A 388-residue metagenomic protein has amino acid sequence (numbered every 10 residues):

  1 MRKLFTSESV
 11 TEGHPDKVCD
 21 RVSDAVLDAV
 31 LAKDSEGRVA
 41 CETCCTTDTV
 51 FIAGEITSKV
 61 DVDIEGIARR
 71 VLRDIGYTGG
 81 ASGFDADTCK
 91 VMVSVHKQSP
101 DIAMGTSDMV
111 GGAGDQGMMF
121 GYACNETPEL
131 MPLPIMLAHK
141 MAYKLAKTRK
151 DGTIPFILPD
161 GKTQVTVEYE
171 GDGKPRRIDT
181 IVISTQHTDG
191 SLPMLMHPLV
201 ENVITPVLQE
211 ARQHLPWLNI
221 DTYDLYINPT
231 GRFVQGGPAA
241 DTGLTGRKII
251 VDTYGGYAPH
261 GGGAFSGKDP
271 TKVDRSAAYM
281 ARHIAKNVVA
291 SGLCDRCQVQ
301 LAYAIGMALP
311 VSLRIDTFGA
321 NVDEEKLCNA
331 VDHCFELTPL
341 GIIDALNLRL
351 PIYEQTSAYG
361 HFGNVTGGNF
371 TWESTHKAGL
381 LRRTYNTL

Functional and structural regions predicted by a protein language model:
M1-A40: N-terminal, positively charged regions that mediate nucleic acid binding
L4-T11, T49-T57, M119, A123-N125 (+4 more regions): Short glycine-rich or small-residue beta-strand-to-loop segments that form or flank ligand, phosphate, metal/Fe-S
T6, D48, G66, R73-Q235 (+2 more regions): Glycine-rich, mobile lid/loop segments that gate access to catalytic sites or pores
E8-V10, H14-C19, G112-T127, V234-A258 (+2 more regions): Conserved phosphate/anionic-ligand binding catalytic regions in large, soluble enzymes, centered on
V39-C41, G161-V167, Y223-I227, L293-A304: A short glycine-rich, hydrophobically flanked beta-strand micro-motif that places a catalytic Asp/Glu for divalent metal
V39-S58, I305-L309: Short, charge-patterned binding micro-sites
T46, R296, A304-L388: Internal helix-turn-beta structural module
G190-V289: Glycine-rich anion/phosphate-binding loop at the beta-strand->alpha-helix junction
